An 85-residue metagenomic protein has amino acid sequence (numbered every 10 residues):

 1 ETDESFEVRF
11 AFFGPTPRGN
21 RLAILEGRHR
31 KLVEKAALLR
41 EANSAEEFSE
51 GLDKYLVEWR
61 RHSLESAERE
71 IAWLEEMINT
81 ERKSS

Functional and structural regions predicted by a protein language model:
E1-E41: Amphipathic alpha-helical dimerization/coiled-coil segments that flank or bridge DNA-binding/regulatory modules
F13, Y55, H62: Conserved short-loop catalytic and cofactor-binding motifs
T16-N20, F48, L52, R69: Alpha-helical structural elements of signaling/regulatory helical domains
L22, H29, A36, N43 (+4 more regions): Heptad-repeat amphipathic alpha-helical coiled-coil interaction surface used for oligomerization/assembly
R40-W59: Acidic interhelical loop/turn segments
T80-S85: Long amphipathic alpha-helical coiled-coil segments
